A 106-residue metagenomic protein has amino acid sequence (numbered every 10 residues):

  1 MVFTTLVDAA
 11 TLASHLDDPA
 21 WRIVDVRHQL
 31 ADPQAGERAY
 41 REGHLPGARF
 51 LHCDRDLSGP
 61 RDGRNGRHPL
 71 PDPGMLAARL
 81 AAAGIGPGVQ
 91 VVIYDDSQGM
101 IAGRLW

Functional and structural regions predicted by a protein language model:
M1-W106: Cytosolic catalytic domains that perform sulfur/thiol-centered chemistry
